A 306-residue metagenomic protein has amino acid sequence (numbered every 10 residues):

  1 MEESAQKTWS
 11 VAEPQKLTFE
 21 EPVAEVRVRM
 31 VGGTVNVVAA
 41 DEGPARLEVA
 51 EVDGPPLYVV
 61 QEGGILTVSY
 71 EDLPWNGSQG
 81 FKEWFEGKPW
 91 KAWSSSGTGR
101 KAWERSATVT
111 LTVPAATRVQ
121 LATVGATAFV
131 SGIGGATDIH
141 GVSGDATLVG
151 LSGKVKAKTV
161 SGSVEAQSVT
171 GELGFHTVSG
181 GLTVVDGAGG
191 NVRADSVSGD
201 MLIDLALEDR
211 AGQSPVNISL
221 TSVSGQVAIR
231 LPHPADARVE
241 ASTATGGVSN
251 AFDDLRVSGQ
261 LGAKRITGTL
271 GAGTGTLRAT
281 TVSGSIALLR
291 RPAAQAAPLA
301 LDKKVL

Functional and structural regions predicted by a protein language model:
M1-T159, S163-L306: Intrinsically disordered, low-complexity terminal regions
